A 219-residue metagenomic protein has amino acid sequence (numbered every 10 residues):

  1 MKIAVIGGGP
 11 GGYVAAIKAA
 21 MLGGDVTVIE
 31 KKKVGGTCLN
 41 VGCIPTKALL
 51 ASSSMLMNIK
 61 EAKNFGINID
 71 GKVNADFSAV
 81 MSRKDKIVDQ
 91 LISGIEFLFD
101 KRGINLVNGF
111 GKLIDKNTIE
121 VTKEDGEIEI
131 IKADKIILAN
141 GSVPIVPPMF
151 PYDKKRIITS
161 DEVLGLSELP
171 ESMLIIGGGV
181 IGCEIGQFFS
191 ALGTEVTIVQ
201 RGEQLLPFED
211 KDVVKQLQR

Functional and structural regions predicted by a protein language model:
K2-T27, G182-A191: N-terminal Rossmann-like FAD-binding beta1-loop-alpha1 element of flavoenzymes
I6-G7, I29, L138, I176-G177: Conserved N-terminal Rossmann-fold NAD(P)-binding element of oxidoreductases
G7, K86-I87, G177, E209: Residues that cap or flank secondary-structure elements
G9-G12, G103, G177: Conserved G/P- and acidic residue-centered "switch" motifs that form tight phosphate/ATP-binding loops in soluble
G12, I92, G182, K211-V214: Generic non-transmembrane alpha-helix signal with a bias for helix starts/N-cap capping motifs
I17-G24, I29-L169, G202-L206, V213-K215 (+1 more regions): Glycine-rich flavin
R156, S167-E209: Rossmann-like NAD(P)H-binding beta-loop-alpha module
